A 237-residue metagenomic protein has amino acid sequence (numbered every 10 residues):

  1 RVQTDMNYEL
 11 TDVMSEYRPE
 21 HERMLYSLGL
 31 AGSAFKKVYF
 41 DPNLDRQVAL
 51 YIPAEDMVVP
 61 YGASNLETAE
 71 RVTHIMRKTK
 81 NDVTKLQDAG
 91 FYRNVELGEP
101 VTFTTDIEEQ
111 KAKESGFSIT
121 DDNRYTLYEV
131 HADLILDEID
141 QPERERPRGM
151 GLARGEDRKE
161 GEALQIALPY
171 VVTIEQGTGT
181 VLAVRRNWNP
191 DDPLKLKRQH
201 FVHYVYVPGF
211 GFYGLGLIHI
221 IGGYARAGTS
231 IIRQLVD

Functional and structural regions predicted by a protein language model:
R1-D237: Extended alpha-helical, oligomerization-prone segments that build pores/tubes and scaffolds
